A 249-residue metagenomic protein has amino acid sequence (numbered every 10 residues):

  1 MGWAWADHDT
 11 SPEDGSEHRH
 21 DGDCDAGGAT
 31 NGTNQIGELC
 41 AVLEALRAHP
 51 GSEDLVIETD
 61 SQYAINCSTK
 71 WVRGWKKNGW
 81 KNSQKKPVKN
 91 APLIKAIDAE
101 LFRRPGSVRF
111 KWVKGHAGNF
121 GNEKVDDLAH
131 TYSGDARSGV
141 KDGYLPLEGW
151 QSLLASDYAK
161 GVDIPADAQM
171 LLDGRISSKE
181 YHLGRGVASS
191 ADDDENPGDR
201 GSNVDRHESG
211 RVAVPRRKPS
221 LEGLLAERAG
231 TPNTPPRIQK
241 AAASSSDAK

Functional and structural regions predicted by a protein language model:
M1-I36, C40, R47-H49, D157 (+5 more regions): RNase H-like nuclease fold core
D23, G28, V42-E123, G149-A159: RNase H catalytic domain
P87, H130-E148: Acidic, His- and aromatic-enriched active-site or binding-groove loops in soluble protein domains that engage sugars
P105, R109, R137-K141, V162: Residue-level signal for secondary-structure boundary elements
E123-H130: Short, surface-exposed amphipathic charged segments that create phosphate/polyanion-binding patches used for binding
G149-R216: Charged/polar low-complexity intrinsically disordered segments, enriched in acidic residues
S190-G210, K218-P235, Q239-K249: Intrinsically disordered, low-complexity N-terminal extensions of nucleic-acid-metabolism proteins
